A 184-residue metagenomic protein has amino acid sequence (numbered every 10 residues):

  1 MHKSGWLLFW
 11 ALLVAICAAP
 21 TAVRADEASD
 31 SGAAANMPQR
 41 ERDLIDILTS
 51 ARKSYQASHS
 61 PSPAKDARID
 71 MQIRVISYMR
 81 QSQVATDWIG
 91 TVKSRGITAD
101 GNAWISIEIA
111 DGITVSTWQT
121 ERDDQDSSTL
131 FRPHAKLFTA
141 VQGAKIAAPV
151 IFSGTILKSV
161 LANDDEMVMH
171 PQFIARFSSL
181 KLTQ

Functional and structural regions predicted by a protein language model:
M1-F9: Bacterial N-terminal signal peptides that target proteins for export
F9-A18: Bacterial N-terminal signal peptides
P20-A22: Juxtamembrane cytosolic interface motif at the C-terminal end of transmembrane helices
A25-Q184: OB-fold and OB-like single-stranded nucleic-acid-recognition modules and their adjacent interaction interfaces
